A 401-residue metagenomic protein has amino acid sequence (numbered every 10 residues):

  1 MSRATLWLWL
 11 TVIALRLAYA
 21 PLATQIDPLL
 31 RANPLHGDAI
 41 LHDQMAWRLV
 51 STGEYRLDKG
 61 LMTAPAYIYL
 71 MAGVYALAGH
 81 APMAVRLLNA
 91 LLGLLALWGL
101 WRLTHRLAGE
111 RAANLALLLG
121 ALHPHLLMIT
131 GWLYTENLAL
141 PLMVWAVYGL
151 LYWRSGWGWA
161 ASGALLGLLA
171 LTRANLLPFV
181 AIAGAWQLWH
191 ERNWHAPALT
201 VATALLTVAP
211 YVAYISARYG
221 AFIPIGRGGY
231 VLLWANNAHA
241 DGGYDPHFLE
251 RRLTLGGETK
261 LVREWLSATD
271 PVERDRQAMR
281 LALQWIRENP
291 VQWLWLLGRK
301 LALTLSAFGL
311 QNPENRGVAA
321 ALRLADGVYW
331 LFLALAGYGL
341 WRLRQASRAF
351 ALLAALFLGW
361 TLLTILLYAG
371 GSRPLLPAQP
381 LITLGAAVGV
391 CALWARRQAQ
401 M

Functional and structural regions predicted by a protein language model:
T5-W7, M83, L100-L122, L140-P141 (+2 more regions): Transmembrane-helix signature of polytopic, membrane-embedded enzymes that assemble or transfer cell-envelope glycans
V12-L15, A116-P124, M128, Y148 (+1 more regions): Short helix- or helix-capping micro-motifs that position conserved polar/aromatic residues at function-defining sites
L87-A108, W145, A334-Y338: Transmembrane-helix motifs of polytopic, lipid-linked glycan transferases
A108-E110, A146-A161, Q187-R192, S347 (+1 more regions): Membrane-interface transmembrane helices that cradle and orient dolichyl/undecaprenyl
A116-L117, G149, W159-R173, A183-Q187 (+1 more regions): Membrane-interface alpha helices of multi-pass inner-membrane proteins
H125, G131-L138: Short acidic/glycine- and proline-prone juxtamembrane loop motifs at membrane-interface regions of multi-pass membrane
Y219, I223-A302: Membrane-proximal stem/loop segments at transmembrane-domain junctions that anchor or position
Q277-A278, Q284-F357: Membrane-interface anchor segments at the N-terminal boundary of transmembrane helices in multi-pass membrane enzymes
